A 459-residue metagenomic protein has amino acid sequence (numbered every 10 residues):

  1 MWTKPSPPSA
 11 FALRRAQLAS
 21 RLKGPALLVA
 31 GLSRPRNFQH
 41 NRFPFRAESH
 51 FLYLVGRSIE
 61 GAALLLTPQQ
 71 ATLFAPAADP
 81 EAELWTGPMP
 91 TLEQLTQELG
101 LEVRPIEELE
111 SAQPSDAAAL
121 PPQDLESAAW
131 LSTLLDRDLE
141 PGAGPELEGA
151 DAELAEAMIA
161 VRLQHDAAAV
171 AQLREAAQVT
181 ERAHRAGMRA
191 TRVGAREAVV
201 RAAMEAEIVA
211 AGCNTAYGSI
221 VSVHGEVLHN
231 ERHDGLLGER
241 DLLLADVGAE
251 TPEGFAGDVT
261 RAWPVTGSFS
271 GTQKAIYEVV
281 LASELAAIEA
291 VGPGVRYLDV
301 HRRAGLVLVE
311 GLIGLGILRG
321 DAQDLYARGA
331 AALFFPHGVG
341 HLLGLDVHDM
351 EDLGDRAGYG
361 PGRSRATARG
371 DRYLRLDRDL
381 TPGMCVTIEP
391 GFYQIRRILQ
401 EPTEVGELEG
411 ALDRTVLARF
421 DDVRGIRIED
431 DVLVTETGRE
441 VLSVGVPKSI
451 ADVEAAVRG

Functional and structural regions predicted by a protein language model:
M1-G459: Active-site neighborhoods and metal-handling regions in enzymes and metal-associated proteins
